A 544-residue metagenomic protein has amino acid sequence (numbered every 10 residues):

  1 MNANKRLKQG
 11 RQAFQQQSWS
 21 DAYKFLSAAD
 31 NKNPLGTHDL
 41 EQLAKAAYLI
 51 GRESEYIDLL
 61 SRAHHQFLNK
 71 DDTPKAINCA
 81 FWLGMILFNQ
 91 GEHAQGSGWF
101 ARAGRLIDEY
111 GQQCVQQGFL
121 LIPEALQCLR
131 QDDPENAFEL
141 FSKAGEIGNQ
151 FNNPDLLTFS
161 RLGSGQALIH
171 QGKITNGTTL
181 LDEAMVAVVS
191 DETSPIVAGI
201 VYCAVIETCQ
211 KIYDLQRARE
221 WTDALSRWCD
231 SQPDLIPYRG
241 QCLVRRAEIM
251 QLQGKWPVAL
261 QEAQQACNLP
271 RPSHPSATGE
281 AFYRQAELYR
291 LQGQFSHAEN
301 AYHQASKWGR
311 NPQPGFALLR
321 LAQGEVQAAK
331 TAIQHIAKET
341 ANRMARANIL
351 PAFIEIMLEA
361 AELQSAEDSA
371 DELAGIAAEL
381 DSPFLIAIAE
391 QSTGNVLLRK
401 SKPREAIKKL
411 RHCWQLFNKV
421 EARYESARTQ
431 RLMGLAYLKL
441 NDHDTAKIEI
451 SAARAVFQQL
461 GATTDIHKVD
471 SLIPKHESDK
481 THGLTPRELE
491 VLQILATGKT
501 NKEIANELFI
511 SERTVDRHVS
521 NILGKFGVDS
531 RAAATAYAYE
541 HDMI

Functional and structural regions predicted by a protein language model:
Q9-Q15, E41-E53, I77-H93, Q116-D133 (+9 more regions): Tandem amphipathic alpha-helical repeat scaffolds
Y23-N31, S61-L68, A101-E109, S142-N153 (+11 more regions): Amphipathic alpha-helical segments of tetratricopeptide repeats
A28-A47, D71-K75, Q459-A462: Short, charge-rich amphipathic alpha-helical segments embedded in non-transmembrane helical bundles/solenoids
Q42, L59, E449, H518-N521: Residues within the DNA-recognition helix of helix-turn-helix
I249, E325-Q327, Q334, P351-Q364 (+5 more regions): N-terminal regulatory/sensing modules of transcriptional regulators
R399, K408, P474-S520, G524-D529 (+1 more regions): Helix-turn-helix DNA-binding segment
